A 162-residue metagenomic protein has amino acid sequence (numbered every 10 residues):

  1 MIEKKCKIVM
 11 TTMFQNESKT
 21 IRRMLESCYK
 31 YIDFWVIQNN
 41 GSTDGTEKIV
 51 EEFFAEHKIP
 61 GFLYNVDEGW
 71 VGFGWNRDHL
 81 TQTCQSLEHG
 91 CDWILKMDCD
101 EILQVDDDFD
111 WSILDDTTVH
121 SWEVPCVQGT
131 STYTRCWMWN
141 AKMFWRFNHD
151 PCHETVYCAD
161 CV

Functional and structural regions predicted by a protein language model:
M1-K4: Short boundary motifs at domain starts and secondary-structure transition points
K7-V9: Cell-envelope/extracellular polymer assembly enzymes that use nucleotide-activated donors
T12-F34: Short, well-formed alpha-helical segments that are part of the catalytic scaffolds of diverse glycosyltransferases
K19, R23, W93-D98: Alpha-helical solenoid scaffolds in eukaryotic macromolecular assemblies
R23-S27, I49, H79, F109-D110: A short acidic, amphipathic alpha-helical/loop segment
S27, N39-V50, E68-W70, D98-C99: A conserved acidic beta->alpha catalytic loop
E51-Q82: Conserved donor nucleotide-binding strand/loop of the catalytic core
F73-Q82, E88, I94-K96, E101-V162: Catalytic-site signature of metal-activated, phosphate-bearing donor transferases, centered on the GT-A/GT-A-like
